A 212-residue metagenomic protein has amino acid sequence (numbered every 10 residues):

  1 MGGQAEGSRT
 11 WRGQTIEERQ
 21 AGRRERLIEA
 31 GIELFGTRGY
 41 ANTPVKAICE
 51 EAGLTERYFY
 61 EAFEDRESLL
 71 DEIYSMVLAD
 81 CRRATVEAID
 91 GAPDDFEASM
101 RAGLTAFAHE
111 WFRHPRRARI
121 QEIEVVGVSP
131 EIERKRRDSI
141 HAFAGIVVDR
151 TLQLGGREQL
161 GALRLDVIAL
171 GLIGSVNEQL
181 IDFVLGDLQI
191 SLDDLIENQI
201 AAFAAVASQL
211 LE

Functional and structural regions predicted by a protein language model:
M1-G22, E158-Q159, L211-E212: N-terminal intrinsically disordered/low-complexity leader segments
Q20-G31, I48, I73-C81, T85: Generic hydrophobic, amphipathic alpha-helix propensity
R23, L27-F35, F107, V176: Short hydrophobic clusters on alpha-helical segments that form packing/core surfaces in small helical domains
R26, L34-S68, E72: Helix-turn-helix
E72, V86-R116, L172, I196: Hydrophobic alpha-helical connector segments
A79-V86, P130-G156, D166-G171, E178 (+2 more regions): Amphipathic alpha-helical packing segments from all-alpha helical-bundle domains
H109-E110, V148-D149, A169-I190, A202-E212: Amphipathic C-terminal alpha-helical segment
R113-G145, Q159-A162, Q189: Short secondary-structure transition hinges
